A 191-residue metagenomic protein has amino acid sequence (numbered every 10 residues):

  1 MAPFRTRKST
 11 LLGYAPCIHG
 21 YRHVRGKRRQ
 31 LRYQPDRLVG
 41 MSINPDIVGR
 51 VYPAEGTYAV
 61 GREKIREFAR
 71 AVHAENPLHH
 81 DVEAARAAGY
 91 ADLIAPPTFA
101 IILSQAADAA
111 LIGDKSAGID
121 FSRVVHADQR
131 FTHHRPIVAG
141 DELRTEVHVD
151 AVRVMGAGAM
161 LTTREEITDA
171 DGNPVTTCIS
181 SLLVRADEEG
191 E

Functional and structural regions predicted by a protein language model:
M1-G13: Extreme N-terminal basic, low-complexity initiation segments that serve as generic localization/processing leaders
H23-G40: Short, Lys/Arg-enriched N-terminal segments with co-localized hydrophobic residues within the first ~10-30 amino acids
V39-H126, E189-E191: Hot-dog-fold acyl-thioester-processing enzymes
G40-I47, T132-E191: HotDog/MaoC-like acyl-thioester-processing domains
R123, R130-H133: Portal/gating segments that form or line small-molecule/metal binding sites
